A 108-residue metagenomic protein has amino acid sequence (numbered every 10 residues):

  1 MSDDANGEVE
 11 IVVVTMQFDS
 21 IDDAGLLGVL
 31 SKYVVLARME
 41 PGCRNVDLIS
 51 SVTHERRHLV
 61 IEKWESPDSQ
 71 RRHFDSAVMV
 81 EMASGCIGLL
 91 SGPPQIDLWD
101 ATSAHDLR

Functional and structural regions predicted by a protein language model:
M1-V9, L48-R56, M82-R108: Glycine-rich beta-strand-turn "strand-cap" elements at beta-sheet edges
A5, K32-R44, K63-D97: An amphipathic, aromatic/His-enriched active-site/gating alpha helix that lines ligand/cofactor pockets
E8-E10, G25, P41-C43: Short, flexible segments with low predicted structural confidence
E10-Q17, D47-F74: Short, well-ordered beta-strand segments in beta-rich or mixed alpha/beta enzyme and ligand-binding folds
V14-M16, R72, S76-V80, T102-R108: Short flexible/disordered coil segments
Q17-L27: Short, surface-exposed ligand-recognition loops at beta-strand->loop->(often short) alpha-helix junctions that present
D22-A24, D68, A104: Residue-level signal for secondary-structure boundary sites
